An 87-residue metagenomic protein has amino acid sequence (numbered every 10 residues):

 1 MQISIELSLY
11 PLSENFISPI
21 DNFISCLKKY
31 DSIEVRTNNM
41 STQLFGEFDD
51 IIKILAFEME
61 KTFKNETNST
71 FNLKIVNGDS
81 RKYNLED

Functional and structural regions predicted by a protein language model:
M1-D87: Charge-rich, low-complexity N-terminal segments
